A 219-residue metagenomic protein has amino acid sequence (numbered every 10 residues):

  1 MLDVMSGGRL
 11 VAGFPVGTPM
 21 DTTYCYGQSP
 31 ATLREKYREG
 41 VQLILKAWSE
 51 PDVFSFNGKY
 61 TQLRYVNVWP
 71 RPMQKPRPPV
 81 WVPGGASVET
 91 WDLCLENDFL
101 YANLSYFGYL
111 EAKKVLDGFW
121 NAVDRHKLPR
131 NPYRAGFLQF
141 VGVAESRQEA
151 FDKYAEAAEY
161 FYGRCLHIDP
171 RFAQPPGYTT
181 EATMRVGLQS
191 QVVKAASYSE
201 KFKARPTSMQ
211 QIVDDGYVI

Functional and structural regions predicted by a protein language model:
D3-L10, D92-N97, W120-R130: Acidic (Asp/Glu)-rich catalytic clusters
S6, G27, A31-R38: Internal, well-ordered domain-core segments that constitute the primary functional module of diverse proteins
L10-F14, V80-P83, Y101-L104, Y133-F140: Hydrophobic faces of well-ordered beta-strands that scaffold small-molecule active sites in alpha/beta enzyme cores
V16-M20, A86, F107, V141-V143: Active-site-proximal loop/turn and secondary-structure-junction residues that shape catalytic pockets, frequently
T18-Q28, E96-N97: Acidic/polar active-site rim loop that often engages polyanionic ligands
L33-W69, L110-I219: An alpha-helical appendage that flanks or caps ligand/catalytic pockets
A86-L116: A conserved active-site cap/scaffold subdomain adjacent to cofactor or substrate pockets
